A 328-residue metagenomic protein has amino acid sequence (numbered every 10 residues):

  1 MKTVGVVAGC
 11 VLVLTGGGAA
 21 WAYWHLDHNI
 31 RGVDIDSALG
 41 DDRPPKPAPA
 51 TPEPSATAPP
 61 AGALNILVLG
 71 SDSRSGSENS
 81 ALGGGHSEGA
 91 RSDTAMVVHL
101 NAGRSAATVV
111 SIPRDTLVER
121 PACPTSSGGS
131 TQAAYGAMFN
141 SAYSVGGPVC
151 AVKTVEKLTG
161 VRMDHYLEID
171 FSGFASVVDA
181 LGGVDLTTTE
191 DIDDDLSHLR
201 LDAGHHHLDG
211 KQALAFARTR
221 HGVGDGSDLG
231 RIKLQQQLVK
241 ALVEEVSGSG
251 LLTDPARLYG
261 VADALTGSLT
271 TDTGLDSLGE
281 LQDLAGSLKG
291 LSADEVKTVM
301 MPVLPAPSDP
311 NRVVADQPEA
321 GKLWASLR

Functional and structural regions predicted by a protein language model:
M1-V11, T15-R328: Non-catalytic, solvent-exposed segments at the cell envelope interface
